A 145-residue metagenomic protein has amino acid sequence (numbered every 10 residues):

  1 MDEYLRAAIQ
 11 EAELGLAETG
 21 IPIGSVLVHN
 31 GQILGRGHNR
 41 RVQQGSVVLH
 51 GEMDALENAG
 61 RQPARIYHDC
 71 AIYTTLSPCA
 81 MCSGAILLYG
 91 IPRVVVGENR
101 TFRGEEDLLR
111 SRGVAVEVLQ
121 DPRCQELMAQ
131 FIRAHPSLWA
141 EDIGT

Functional and structural regions predicted by a protein language model:
M1-G15, L87-T145: Zinc-dependent deaminase
A17-I21: A short helix-loop-beta-strand connector motif used in the catalytic cores of GNAT acetyltransferases and, in some
I23-G31: Short beta-strand scaffold segments in enzyme catalytic cores
L34-R41: Short beta->alpha transition motifs characteristic of CBS
G35, E52-R61: Glycine/small-residue-rich phosphate/adenosyl-binding loop
R41-D54: A short, polar/charged loop-to-alpha-helix boundary motif
R65-D69: Short helix-loop-beta connector
I72-P92: Local cysteine-cluster metal-coordination motifs and their immediate loop/turn environment, predominantly Fe-S cluster
